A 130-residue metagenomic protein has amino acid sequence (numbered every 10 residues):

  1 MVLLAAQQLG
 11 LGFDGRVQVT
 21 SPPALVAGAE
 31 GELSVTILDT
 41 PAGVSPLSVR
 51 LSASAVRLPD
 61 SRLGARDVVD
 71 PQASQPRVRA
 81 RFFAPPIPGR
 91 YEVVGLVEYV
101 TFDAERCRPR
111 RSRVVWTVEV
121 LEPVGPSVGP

Functional and structural regions predicted by a protein language model:
M1-A6: Sec-dependent N-terminal signal peptides
Q7-P130: Extracellular/lumen-exposed scaffold segments
